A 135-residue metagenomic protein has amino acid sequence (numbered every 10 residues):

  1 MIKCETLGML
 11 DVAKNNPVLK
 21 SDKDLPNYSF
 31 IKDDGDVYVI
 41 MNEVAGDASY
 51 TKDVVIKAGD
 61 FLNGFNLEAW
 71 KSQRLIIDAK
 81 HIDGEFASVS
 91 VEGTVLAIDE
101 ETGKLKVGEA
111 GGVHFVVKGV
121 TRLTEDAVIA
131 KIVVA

Functional and structural regions predicted by a protein language model:
M1-A135: Surface-exposed, low-hydrophobicity beta-strand/loop segments enriched in small/polar/acidic residues
